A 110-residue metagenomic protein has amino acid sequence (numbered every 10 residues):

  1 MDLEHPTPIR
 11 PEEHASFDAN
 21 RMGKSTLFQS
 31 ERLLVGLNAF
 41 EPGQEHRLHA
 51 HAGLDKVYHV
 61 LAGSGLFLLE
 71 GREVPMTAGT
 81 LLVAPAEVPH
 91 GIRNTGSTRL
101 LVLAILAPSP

Functional and structural regions predicted by a protein language model:
M1-G36, R47: A short, N-terminal "cap"/entry segment at the start of jelly-roll beta-barrel domains of the cupin/DSBH fold
E31-L33, E41-E45, S64, P108-P110: Short, charged/polar surface micro-motifs in flexible loops or helix N-caps
L33, P42, G53-L54, R72 (+2 more regions): A generic "binding-loop/recognition-motif" signal
L34, L66-L68, G91, L101: General beta-strand recognition
A39-E41, A50-F67, I105: Short, conserved beta-strand element in jelly-roll/cupin
R72-A86: Short acidic-glycine-tyrosine-enriched beta hairpin
A86-P110: Ligand-binding loop in jelly-roll beta-barrel domains
